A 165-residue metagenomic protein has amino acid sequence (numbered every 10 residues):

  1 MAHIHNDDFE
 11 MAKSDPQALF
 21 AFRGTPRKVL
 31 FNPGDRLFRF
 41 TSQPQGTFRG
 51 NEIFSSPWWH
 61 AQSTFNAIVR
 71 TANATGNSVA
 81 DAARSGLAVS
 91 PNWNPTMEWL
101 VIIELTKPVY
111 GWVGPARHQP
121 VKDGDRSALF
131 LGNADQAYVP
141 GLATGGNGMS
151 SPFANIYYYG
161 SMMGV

Functional and structural regions predicted by a protein language model:
M1-D8, Y157-V165: Short amphipathic alpha-helical segments
M1-R23: N-terminal low-complexity, Pro/Thr/Ser-rich intrinsically disordered segments that act as propeptides or flexible
P16-G164: Catalytic toxin/effector domains delivered as secreted proteins or via bacterial secretion systems
